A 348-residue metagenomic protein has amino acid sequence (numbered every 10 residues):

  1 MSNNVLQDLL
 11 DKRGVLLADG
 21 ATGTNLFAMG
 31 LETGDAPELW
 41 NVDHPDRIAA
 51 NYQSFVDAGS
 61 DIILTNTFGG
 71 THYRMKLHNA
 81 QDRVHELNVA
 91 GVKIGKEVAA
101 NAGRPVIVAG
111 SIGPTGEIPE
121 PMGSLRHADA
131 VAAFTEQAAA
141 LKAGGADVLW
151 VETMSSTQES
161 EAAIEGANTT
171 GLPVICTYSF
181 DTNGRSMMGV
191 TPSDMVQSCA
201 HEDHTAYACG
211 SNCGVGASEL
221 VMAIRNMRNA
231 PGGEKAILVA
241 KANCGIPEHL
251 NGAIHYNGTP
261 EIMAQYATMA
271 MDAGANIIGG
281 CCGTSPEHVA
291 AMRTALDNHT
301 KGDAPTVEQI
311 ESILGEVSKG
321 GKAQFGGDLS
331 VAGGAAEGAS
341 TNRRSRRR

Functional and structural regions predicted by a protein language model:
M1-R348: Domain-level signal for soluble alpha/beta catalytic cores
